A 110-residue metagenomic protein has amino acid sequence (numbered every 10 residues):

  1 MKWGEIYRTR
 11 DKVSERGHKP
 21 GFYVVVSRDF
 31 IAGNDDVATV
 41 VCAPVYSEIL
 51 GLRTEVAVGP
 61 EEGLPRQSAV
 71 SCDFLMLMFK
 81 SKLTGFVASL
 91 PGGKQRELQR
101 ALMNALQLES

Functional and structural regions predicted by a protein language model:
M1-H18: GIY-YIG nuclease catalytic motif and its immediate N-terminal context
M1-W3, D36, L52, R66: A short, polar/charged loop/turn motif at coil->beta-strand junctions and beta-hairpin connectors
Y7, V40, V56, A69-V70: A broad, low-specificity signal marking well-ordered, structured residues that form hydrophobic/aromatic
R10-S14, F30, E109-S110: Short helix-to-loop capping/linker segments positioned immediately adjacent to catalytic or ligand/cofactor-binding
D11-V13, P60-G63: Short acidic, glycine-rich loop/turn motifs
R16-P60: Compact nucleic-acid interaction/catalytic patches
E61-S110: C-terminal terminal-subdomain/extension
